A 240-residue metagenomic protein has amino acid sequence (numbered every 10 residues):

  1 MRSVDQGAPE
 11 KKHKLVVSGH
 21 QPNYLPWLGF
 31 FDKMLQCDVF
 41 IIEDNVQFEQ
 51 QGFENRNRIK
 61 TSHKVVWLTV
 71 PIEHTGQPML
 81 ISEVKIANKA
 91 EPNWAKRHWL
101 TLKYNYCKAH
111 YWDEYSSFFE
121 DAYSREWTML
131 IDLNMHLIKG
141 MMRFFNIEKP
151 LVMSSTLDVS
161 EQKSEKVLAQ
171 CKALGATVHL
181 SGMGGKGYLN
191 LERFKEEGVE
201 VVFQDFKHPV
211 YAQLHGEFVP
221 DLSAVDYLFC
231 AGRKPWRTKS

Functional and structural regions predicted by a protein language model:
R2-S240: Residues lining hydrophobic/aromatic ligand-binding pockets adjacent to catalytic sites
